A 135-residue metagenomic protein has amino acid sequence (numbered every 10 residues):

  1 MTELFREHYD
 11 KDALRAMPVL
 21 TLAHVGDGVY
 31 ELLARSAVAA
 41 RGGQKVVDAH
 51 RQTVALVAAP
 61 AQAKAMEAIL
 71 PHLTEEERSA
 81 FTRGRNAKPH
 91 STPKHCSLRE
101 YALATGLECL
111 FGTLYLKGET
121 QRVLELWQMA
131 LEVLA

Functional and structural regions predicted by a protein language model:
M1-A135: Double-stranded RNA-binding/processing signature
